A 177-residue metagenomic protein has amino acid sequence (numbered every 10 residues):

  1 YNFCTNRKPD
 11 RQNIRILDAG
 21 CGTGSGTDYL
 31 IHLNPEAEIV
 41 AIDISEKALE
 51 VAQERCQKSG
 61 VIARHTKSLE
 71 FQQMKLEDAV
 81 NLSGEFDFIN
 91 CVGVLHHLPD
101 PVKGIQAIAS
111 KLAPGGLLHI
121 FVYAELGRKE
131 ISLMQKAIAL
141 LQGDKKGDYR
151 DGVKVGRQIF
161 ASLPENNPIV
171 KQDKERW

Functional and structural regions predicted by a protein language model:
Y1-N13, Y29: Conserved alpha-helix/loop element of class I SAM-dependent methyltransferases that forms part of the SAM/SAH-binding
T23-P35: Conserved SAM-binding loop of SAM-dependent methyltransferases across substrates and taxa, primarily the Class I
E38-D43: Conserved SAM-binding motif I beta-strand of class I
S45-K47: Conserved SAM/SAH-binding beta-strand->alpha-helix loop
V61-D78: Conserved SAM-binding strand-loop segment of SAM-dependent methyltransferases
E77-I89: A short acidic, Gly/Pro-enriched loop at the edge of an enzyme's catalytic core that lines a small-molecule cofactor
V102-P114: A short glycine-rich, Lys/Arg-flanked "PGG" loop and its adjoining helix->strand segment in the class I
L117-K171: Conserved class I S-adenosyl-L-methionine
